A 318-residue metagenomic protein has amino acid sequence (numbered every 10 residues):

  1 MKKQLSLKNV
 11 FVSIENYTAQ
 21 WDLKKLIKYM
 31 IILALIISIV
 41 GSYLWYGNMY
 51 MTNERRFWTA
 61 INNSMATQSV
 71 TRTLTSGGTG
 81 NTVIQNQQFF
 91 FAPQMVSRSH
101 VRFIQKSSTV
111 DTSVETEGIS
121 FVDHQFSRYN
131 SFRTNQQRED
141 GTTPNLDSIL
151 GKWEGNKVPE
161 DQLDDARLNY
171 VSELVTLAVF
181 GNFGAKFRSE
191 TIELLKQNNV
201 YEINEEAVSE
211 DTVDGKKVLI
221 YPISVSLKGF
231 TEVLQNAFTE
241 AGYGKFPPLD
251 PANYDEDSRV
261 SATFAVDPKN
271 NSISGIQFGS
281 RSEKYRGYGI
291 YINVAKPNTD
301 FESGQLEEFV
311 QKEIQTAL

Functional and structural regions predicted by a protein language model:
M1-L26: N-terminal Lys/Arg-rich, disordered targeting/topogenic segments
K25-I32, V40-L318: Subset-of-secretome marker
